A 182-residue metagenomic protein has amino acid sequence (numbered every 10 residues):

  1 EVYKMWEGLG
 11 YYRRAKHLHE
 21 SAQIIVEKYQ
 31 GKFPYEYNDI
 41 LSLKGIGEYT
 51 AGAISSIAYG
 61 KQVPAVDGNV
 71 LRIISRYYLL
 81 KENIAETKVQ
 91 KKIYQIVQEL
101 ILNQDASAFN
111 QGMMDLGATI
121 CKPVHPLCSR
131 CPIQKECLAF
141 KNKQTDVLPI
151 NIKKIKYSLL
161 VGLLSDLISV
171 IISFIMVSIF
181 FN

Functional and structural regions predicted by a protein language model:
E1-L127, I133-Q144: Catalytic cores of DNA base-excision repair glycosylases
L116-N182: Intrinsically disordered, low-complexity, charged terminal extensions of DNA damage-control enzymes
